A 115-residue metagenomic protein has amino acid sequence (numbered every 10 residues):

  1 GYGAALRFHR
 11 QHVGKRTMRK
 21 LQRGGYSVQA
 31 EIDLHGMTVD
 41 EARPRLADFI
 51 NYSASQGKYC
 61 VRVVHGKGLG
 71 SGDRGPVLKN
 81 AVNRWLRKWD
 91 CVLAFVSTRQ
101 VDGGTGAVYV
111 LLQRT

Functional and structural regions predicted by a protein language model:
G1-C60, K67-T115: Long, charged, low-complexity intrinsically disordered regions
